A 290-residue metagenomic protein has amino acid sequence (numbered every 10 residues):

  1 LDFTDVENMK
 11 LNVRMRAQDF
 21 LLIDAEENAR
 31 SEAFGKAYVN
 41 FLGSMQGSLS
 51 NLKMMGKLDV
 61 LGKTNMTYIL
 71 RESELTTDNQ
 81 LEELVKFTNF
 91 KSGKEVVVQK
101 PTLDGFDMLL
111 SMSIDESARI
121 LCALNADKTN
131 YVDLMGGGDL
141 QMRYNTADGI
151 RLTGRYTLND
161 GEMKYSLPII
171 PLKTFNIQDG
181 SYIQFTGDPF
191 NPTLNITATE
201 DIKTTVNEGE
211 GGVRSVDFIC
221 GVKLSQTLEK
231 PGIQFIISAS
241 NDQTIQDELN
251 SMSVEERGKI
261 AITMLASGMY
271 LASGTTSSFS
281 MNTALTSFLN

Functional and structural regions predicted by a protein language model:
L1-F279, N290: Strand-loop-strand
A284-N290: Hydrophobic alpha-helical membrane segments
